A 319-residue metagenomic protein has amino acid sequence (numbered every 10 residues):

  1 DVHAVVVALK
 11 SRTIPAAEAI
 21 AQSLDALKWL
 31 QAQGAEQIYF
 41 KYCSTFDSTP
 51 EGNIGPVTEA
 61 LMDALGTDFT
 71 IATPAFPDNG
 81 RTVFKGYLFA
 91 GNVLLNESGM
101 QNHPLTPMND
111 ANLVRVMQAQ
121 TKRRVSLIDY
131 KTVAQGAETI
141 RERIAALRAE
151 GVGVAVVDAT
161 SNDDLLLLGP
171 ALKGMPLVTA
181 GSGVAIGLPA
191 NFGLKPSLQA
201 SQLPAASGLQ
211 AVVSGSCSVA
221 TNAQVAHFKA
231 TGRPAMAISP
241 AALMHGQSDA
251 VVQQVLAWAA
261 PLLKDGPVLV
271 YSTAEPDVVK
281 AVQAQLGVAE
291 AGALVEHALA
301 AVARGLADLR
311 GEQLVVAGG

Functional and structural regions predicted by a protein language model:
H3, P15-A19, L24-L165: Cap/lid and interdomain-hinge subdomains that line or gate substrate/regulatory clefts in soluble alpha/beta enzymes
H3-V6, Q37, F69-I71, V152-V156 (+4 more regions): Residue-level preference for the first positions of well-ordered beta-strands
V6-K10, K41, I71-A75, V156-T160 (+4 more regions): Short beta-strand segments
A8-A19, F228: Glycine-rich phosphate/pyrophosphate-binding loop regions near the starts of catalytic domains
L27, L61-F69, V252-G266: Short amphipathic alpha-helices and their capping/turn segments at secondary-structure boundaries
T82-F84, N191, S248, K280-Q283: Short, well-ordered secondary-structure micro-motifs
G91-V255: Conserved, well-structured core segments that form the ligand-binding/active-site neighborhood of functional domains
A257-A317: C-terminal structural cap/anchor segments
